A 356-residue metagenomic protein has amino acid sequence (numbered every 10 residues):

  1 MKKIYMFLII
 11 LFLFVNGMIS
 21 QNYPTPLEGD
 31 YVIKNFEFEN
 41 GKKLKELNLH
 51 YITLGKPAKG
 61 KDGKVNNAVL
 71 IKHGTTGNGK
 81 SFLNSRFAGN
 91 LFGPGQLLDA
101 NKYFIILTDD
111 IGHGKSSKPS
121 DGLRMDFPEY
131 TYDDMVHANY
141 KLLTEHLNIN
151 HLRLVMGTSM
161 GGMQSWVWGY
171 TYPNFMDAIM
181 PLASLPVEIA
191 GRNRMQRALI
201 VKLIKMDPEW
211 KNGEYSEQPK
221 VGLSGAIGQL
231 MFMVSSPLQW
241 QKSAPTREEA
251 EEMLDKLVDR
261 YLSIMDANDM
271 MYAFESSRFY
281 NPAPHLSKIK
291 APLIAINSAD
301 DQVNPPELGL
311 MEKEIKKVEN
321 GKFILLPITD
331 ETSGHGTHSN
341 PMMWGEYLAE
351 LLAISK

Functional and structural regions predicted by a protein language model:
I52-D121: N-terminal cap/lid subdomain of alpha/beta-hydrolase-fold enzymes
D133-L154: Conserved acidic catalytic loop of the alpha/beta-hydrolase fold
N150-N193: Conserved hydrolase catalytic core segment
F175-R260: Alpha/beta-hydrolase-fold enzymes
D269-H285: Active-site nucleophile elbow and catalytic-triad environment of alpha/beta-hydrolase enzymes
I289, A295-N297: Short beta-strand/loop motif that positions the catalytic acidic residue of the alpha/beta-hydrolase fold
Q302-G309: Conserved alpha/beta-hydrolase "acid-adjacent" motif
V318-K356: Catalytic active-site module of serine/aspartate enzymes centered on a nucleophile-bearing elbow/loop
